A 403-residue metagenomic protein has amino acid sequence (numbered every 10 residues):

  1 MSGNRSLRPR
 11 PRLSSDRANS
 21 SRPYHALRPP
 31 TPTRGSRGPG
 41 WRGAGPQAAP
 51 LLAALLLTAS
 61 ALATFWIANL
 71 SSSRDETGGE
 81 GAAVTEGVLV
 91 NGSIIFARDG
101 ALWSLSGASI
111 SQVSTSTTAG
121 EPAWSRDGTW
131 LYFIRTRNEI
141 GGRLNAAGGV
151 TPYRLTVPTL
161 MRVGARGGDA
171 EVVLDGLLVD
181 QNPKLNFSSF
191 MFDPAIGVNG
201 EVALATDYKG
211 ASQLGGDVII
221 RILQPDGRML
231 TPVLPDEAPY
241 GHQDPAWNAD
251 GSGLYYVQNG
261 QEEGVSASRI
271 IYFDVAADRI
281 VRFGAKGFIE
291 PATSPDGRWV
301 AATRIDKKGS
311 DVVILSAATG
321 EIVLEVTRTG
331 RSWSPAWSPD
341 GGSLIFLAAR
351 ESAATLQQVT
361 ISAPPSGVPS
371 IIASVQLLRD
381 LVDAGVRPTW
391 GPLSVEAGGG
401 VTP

Functional and structural regions predicted by a protein language model:
S2-R8, L13-P30, G35, G40-P403: Sequence signature of WD/YWTD-type beta-propeller architectures
